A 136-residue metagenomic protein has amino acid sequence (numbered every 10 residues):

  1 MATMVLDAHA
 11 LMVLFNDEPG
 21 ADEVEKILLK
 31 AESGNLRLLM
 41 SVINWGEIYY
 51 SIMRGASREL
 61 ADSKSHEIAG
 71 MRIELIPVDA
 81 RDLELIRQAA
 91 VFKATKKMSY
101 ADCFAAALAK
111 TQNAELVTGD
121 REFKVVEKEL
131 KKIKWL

Functional and structural regions predicted by a protein language model:
M1-M40, M53-H66: Short, well-structured N-terminal submotif of metal-dependent ribonuclease cores
M1-T3, L75, A106-L136: Acidic, PIN/NYN-like endoribonuclease modules and their adjacent C-terminal/linker elements
L6-D7, M40-S41, K97-S99, D120 (+1 more regions): Histidine- and aromatic-rich ligand-binding microenvironments
E32, A69, K110: Anion (oxyanion) recognition and catalysis
S51-R54, R72: Helix-loop "lid/cap" segments that line or gate small-molecule binding pockets
E74-V117: Active-site neighborhoods of divalent-metal-dependent phosphate/nucleic-acid chemistry enzymes
